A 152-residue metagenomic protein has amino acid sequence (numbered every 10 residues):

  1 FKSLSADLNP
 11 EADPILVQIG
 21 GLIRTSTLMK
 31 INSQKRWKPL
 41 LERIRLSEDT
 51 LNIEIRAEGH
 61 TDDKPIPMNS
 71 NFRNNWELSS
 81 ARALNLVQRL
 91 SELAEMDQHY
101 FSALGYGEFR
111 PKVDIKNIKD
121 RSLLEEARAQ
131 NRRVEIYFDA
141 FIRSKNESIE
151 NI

Functional and structural regions predicted by a protein language model:
K2-E11, I15-Q18, I23, M29 (+1 more regions): Periplasmic OmpA-like peptidoglycan-binding domain that tethers envelope proteins to the cell wall
